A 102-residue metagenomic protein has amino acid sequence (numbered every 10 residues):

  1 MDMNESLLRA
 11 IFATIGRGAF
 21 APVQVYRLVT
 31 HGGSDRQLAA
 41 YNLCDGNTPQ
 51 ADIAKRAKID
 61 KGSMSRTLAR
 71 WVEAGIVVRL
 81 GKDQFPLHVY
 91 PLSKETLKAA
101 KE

Functional and structural regions predicted by a protein language model:
M1-F12: General nucleic-acid-binding
A13-L38: Short alpha-helical segments that sit at the start of domains
C44-P49: Short capping segments at the starts of secondary-structure elements
A54: The alpha-helix within a helix-turn-helix
K58-E73: Short amphipathic alpha-helical interaction segments
V72-K82: A short, conserved structural fragment
G81-V89: Short, Lys/Arg-rich nucleic-acid/phosphate-binding segment
Y90-E102: Short, amphipathic alpha-helical interaction segments positioned at domain boundaries
